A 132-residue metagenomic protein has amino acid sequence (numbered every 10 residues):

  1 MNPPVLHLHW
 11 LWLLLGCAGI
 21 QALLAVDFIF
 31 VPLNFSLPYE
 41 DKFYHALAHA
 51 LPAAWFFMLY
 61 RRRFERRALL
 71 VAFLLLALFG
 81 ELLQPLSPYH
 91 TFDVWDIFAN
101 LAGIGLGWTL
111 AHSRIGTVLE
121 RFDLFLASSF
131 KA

Functional and structural regions predicted by a protein language model:
M1-A132: Bulky hydrophobic segments
